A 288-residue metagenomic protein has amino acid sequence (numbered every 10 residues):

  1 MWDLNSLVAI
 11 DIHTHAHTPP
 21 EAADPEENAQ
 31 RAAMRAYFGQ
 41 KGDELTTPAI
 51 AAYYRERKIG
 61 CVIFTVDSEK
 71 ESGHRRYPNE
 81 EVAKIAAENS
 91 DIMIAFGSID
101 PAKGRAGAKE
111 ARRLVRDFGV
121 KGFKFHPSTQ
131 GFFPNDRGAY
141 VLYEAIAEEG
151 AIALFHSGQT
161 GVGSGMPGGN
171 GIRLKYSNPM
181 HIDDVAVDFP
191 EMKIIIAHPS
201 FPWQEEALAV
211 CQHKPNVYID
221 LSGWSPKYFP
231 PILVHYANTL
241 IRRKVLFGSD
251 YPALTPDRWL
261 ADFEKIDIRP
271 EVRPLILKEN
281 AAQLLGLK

Functional and structural regions predicted by a protein language model:
M1-E56, G60, R112, I241-L246 (+1 more regions): Mid-to-C-terminal alpha-helical segments outside catalytic/metal-binding sites
H13, V82, A95, L114 (+8 more regions): Conserved, mostly hydrophobic/aromatic
T14-A16, T65-V66, G97-P101, K124-P127 (+4 more regions): A cross-domain feature marking catalytic cores of carbohydrate-active enzymes and several ubiquitous metabolic/repair
H17-P20, S68-E71, P101-R105, Q130 (+4 more regions): Active-site environment of divalent metal-dependent phosphoester hydrolases
E21-E26, R75, A108-K109, G165-G168 (+4 more regions): Short aromatic-enriched loop/helix-cap "lid" or pocket-rim segments at secondary-structure transitions that line
P25, V120-G122, F133-L246: Catalytic pocket-lining loop regions of alpha/beta-barrel enzymes, especially the amidohydrolase/enolase/GH5 lineages
D43-I50, Y77-A83, G107-K109, P179-I182 (+2 more regions): Alpha-helical scaffolding within the catalytic cores of extracellular/periplasmic polymer-degrading hydrolases
G60, S68-S164, R173: Active-site gating/metal-coordination segments in enzymes
